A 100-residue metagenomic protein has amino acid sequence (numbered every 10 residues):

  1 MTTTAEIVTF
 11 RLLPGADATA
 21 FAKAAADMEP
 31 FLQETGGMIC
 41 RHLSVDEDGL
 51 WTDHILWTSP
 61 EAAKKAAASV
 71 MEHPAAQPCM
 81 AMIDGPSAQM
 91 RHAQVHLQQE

Functional and structural regions predicted by a protein language model:
T2, V45-E47, D84: A generic structural micro-feature
T3-R11, T52: Active-site-flanking beta-strand signature of metal-NTP-handling nucleotidyl enzymes and homologous cyclase-like
R11-K23: Short, surface-exposed ligand-recognition loops at beta-strand->loop->(often short) alpha-helix junctions that present
L13-G15, D46, T58-A62: Short coil/turn motifs at secondary-structure junctions
A26-T52: Short, glycine- and small/hydrophobic-rich beta-strand elements in well-ordered beta-sheets
L32-I39, L56-R91: An amphipathic, aromatic/His-enriched active-site/gating alpha helix that lines ligand/cofactor pockets
W51-H54, Q99-E100: Short, solvent-exposed polar/charged micro-motifs at secondary-structure junctions
R91-E100: Short, low-order "capping/linker" segments at domain edges
